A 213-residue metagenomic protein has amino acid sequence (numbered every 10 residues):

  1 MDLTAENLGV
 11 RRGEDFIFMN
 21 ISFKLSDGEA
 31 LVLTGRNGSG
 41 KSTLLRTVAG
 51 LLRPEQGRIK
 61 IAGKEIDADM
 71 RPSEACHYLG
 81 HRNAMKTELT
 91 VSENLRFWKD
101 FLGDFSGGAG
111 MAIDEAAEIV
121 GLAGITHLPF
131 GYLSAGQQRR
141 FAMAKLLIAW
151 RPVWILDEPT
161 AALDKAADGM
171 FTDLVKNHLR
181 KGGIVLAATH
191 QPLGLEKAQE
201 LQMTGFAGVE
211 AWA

Functional and structural regions predicted by a protein language model:
A49: Helix-to-loop junction immediately C-terminal to a conserved catalytic motif
G57-P72: Conserved ABC transporter NBD signature motif
R82, T87-G103, A112: Q-loop/switch helix immediately C-terminal to the Walker
R96, G108-I125: Conserved ABC ATPase "signature" region
P129-G136: Conserved ABC ATPase signature
M143, G182: Hydrophobic anchor residue at the start of the ABC signature
I148-P152: A short, proline-enriched helix->beta-strand linker immediately N-terminal to the Walker B motif in ABC-type P-loop
W154-E158: Catalytic Walker B motif of ABC-type/P-loop ATPase nucleotide-binding domains
